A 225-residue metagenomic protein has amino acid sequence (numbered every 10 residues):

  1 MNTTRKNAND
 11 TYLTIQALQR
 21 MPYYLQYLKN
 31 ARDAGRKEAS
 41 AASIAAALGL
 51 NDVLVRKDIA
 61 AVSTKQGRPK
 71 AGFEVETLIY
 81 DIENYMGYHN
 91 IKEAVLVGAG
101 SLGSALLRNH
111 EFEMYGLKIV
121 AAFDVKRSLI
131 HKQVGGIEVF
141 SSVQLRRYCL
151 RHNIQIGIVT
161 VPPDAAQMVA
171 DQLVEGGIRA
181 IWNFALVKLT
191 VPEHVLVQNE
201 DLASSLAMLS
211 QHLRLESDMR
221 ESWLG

Functional and structural regions predicted by a protein language model:
M1-A8, Y80-E83, N153, M219 (+1 more regions): Flexible, compositionally biased loop and terminal segments
M1-K37: Extreme N-terminal segment that seeds HTH/winged-HTH DNA-binding domains in transcriptional regulators
T14-A17, G72, P163: Conserved phosphate/pyrophosphate-binding and hydrolysis machinery centered on Walker-type P-loop NTPases, extending
K29-R32, G135-G225: Phosphate-bearing ligand-interacting subdomains that bind or position ATP/ADP/UDP/GDP/NAD(P) or nucleotide-linked
E38, A42, A47-A94: HTH-adjacent hinge/linker in prokaryotic transcriptional regulators
G87-K126: Glycine-rich adenosine-cofactor-binding loop
